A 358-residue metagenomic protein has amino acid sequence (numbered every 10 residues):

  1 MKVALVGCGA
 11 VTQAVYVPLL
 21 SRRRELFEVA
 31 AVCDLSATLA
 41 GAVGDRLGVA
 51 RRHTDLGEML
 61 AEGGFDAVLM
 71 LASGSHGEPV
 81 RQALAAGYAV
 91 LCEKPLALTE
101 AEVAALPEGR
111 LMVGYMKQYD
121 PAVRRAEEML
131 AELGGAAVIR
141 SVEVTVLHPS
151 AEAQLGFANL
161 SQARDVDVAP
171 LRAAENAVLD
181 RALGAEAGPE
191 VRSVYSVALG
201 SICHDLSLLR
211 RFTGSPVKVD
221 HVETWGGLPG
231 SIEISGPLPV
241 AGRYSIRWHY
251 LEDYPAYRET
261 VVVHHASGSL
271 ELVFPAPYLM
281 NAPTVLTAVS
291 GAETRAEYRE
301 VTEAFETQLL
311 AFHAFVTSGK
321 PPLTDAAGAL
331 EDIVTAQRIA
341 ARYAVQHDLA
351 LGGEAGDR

Functional and structural regions predicted by a protein language model:
M1-L47: N-terminal Rossmann-like dinucleotide-binding module
F27-A31, D66-V68, S196: Short active-site oxyanion
V49-L106: Beta-loop-alpha module in the N-terminal Rossmann-like domain of NAD(P)-dependent dehydrogenases, especially those
A67-L69, G109-R110, G226-L228, A311-R358: C-terminal helix-rich "cap/oligomerization" subdomain common to oxidoreductases
A97-V168: A contiguous active-site-proximal alpha/beta segment in oxidoreductase catalytic domains
Y119-E143, G156-F157, A182-E186, V191-R192 (+3 more regions): Oxidoreductase and adenylate-handling cofactor-binding alpha/beta cores
E152-V191: Charged, glycine/proline-rich intrinsically disordered loops and linkers
P189-Y278, R299, E306-K320, Q337 (+1 more regions): Contiguous beta-strand/loop segments that form the cofactor/metal-binding neighborhood of enzyme cores
